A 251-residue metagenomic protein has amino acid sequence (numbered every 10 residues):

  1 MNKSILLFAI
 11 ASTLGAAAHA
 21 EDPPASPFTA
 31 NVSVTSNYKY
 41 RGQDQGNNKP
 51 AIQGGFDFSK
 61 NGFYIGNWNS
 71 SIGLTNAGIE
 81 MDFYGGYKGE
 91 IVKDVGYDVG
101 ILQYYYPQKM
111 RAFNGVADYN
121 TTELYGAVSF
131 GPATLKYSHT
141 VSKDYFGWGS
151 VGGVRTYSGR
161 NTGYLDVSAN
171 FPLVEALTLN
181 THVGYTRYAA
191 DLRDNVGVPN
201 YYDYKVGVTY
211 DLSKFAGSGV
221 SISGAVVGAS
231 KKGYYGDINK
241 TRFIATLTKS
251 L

Functional and structural regions predicted by a protein language model:
M1-P27: Cleavable N-terminal export/targeting peptides
E21-G73: Short glycine/proline- and aromatic-enriched beta-strand/turn motifs that initiate or cap beta-hairpins
S26, N48-I52, A77-M81, D118-L124 (+4 more regions): Residues that define the transmembrane beta-barrel architecture of outer-membrane proteins
F28-V34, G54, F63-N67, F83 (+9 more regions): Transmembrane beta-strands of outer-membrane beta-barrel proteins
V34-Y40, K60-G62, N69-G73, G89 (+7 more regions): Transmembrane beta-strands of outer-membrane beta-barrel pores
G42-N47, A77-D82, K109-A117, Y145-R155 (+2 more regions): Outer-membrane beta-barrel translocator domains and adjoining extracellular loop/strand segments of Gram-negative
A117-L192: Detector for outer-membrane/organellar transmembrane beta-barrel domains, recognizing the amphipathic beta-strand
V206-L212, V220, D237-L251: Outer-membrane beta-barrel "beta-signal"
